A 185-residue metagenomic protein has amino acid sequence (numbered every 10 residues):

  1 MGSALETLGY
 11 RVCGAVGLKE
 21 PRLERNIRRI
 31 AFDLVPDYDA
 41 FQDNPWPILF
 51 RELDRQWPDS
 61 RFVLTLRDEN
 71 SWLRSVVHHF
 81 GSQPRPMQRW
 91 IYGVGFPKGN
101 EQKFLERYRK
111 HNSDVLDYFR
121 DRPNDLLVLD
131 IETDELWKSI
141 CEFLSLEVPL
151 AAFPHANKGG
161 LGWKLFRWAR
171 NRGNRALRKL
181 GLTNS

Functional and structural regions predicted by a protein language model:
S3-Q42: Conserved substrate/cofactor phosphate-moiety recognition/catalytic segment in nucleotide-dependent phosphotransferases
E6-Y10, R51-E106, E135, C141-L146: PAPS-dependent sulfotransferase catalytic domain
R11-V12, R74-G99, K103, P123 (+2 more regions): Terminal low-complexity/charged segments
C13, R61-V63, L127-L129: Hydrophobic/aromatic beta-strand patches that form the interior of the parallel beta-sheet core in alpha/beta enzyme
V16-I27, E69, D117-D121, D125-L182: The conserved 3'-phosphoadenosine-5'-phosphosulfate
D33-V35, Q88-E132, W137: PAPS-dependent sulfotransferase catalytic domain
Y38, W46-D54: Short secondary-structure capping micro-motifs at structural edges
N44-I48, T133-D134: Short beta->alpha connector loops
